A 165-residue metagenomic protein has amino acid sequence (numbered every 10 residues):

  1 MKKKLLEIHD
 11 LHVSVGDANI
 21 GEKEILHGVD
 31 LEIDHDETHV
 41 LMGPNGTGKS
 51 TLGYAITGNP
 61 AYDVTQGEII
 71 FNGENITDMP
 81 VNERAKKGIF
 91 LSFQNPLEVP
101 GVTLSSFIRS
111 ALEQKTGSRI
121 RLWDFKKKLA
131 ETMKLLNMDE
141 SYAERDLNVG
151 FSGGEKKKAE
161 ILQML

Functional and structural regions predicted by a protein language model:
L6-I8, L26: Conserved structural motif at the start of ABC-family nucleotide-binding domains
V15, I33-H35: Conserved hydrophobic segment flanking the Walker A/P-loop of ABC-type ATPase nucleotide-binding domains
A18-E24, E83: Short coil-to-beta microelement around the adenine-binding A-loop and adjacent beta1/P-loop entry of ABC ATPase
H39-L41, G53: Short hydrophobic beta-strand immediately N-terminal to the Walker A/P-loop
M42-T47: The feature captures the beta-strand-to-loop junction immediately N-terminal to the Walker
T57: Helix-to-loop junction immediately C-terminal to a conserved catalytic motif
E68-R84, N148: ABC ATPase NBD Q-loop/coupling interface
L97-L165: ABC-family P-loop ATPase nucleotide-binding domains
